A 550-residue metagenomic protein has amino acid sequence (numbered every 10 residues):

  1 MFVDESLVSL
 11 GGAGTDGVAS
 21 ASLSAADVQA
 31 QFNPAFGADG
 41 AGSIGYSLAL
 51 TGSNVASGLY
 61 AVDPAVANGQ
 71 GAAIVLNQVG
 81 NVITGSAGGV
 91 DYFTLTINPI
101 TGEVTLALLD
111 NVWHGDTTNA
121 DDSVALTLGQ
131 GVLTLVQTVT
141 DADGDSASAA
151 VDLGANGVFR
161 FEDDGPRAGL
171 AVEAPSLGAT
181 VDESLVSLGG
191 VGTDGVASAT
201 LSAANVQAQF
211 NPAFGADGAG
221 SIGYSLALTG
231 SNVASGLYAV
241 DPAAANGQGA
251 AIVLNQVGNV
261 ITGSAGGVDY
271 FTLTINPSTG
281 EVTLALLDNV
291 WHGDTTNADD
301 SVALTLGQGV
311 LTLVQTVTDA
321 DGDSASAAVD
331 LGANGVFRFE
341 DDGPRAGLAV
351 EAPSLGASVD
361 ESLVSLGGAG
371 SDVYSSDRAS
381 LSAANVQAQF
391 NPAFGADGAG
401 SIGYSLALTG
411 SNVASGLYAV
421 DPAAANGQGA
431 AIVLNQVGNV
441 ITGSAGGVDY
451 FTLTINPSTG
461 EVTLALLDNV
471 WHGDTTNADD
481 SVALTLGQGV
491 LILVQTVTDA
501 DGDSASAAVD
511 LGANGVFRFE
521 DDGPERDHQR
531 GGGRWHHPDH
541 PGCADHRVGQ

Functional and structural regions predicted by a protein language model:
M1-Q550: Acidic/polar, solvent-exposed loop/turn segments
